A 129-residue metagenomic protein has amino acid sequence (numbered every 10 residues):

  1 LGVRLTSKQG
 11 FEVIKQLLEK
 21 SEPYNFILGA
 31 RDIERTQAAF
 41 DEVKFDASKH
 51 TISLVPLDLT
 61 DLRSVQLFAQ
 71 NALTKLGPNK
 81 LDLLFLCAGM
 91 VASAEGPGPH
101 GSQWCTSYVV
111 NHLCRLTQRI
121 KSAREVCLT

Functional and structural regions predicted by a protein language model:
L1-T129: Rossmann-fold NAD(P)H-dependent dehydrogenase/reductase core
